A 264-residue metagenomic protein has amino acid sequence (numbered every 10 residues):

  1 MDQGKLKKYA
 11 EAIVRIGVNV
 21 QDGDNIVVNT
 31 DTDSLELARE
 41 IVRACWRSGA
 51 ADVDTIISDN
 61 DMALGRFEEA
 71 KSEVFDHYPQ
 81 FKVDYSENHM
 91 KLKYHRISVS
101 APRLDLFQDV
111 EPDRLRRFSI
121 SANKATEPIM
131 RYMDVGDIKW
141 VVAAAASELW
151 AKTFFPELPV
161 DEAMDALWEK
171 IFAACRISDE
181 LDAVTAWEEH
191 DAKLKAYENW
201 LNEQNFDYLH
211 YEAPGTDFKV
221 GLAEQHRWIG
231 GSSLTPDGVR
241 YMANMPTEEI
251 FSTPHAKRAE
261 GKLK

Functional and structural regions predicted by a protein language model:
M1-G261: Active-site bordering "gate/hinge" segments that shape substrate access to catalytic or cofactor-binding pockets
